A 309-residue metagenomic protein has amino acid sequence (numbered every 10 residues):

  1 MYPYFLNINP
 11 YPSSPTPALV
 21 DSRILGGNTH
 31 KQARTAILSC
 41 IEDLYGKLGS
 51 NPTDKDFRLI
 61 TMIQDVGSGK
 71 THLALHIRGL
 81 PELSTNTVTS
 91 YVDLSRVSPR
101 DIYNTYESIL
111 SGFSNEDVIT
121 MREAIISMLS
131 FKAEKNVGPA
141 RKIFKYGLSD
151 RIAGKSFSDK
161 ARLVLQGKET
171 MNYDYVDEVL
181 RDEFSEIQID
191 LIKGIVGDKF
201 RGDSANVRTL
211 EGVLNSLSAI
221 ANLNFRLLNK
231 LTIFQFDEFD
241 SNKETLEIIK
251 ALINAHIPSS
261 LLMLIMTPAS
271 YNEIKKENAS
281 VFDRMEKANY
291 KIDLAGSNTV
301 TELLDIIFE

Functional and structural regions predicted by a protein language model:
M1-Y11, I195, K199-E309: The catalytic "switch" region of P-loop NTPases
M1-Y91: Walker A/P-loop-proximal flanking segment of P-loop NTPase domains
D21-L25, I109, R201, Y290-K291: Charged, low-complexity surface segments at secondary-structure and domain boundaries
S22-L38, G69-K70, S98-Y106, D117 (+3 more regions): Phosphate/oxyanion-binding active-site loops and adjacent basic polyanion-contact surfaces
N28-N51, V176-I187, L231-E244: Short, charge-rich amphipathic segments
A36, C40, L73-I77, D101-G112 (+3 more regions): Alpha-helical scaffold elements adjacent to nucleotide-binding pockets in ATP/GTP-utilizing enzyme cores
I37, M62, V92, L262 (+1 more regions): Generic structural hydrophobic/aromatic packing signal, biased to beta-strands
S50-N229: P-loop NTPase nucleotide-binding core
